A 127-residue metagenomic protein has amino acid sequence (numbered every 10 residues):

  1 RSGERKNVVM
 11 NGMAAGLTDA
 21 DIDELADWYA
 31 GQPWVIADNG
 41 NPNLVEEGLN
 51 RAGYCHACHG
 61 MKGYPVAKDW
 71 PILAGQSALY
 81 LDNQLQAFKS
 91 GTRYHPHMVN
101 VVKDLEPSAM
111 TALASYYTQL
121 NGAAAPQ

Functional and structural regions predicted by a protein language model:
R1-I22, Y29-Q32, A37-P42, A67-I72 (+1 more regions): Axial heme c-ligation environment in periplasmic c-type cytochrome domains
S2, K6, E47, H59-K62 (+3 more regions): Generic structural signal for short, flexible, solvent-exposed coil/loop and linker residues
L25, C55-C58, L113: Hydrophobic packing within well-folded, soluble alpha/beta domains
A37-Y64, Q76-S77: Sequence/structural segment immediately N-terminal to covalent heme-attachment motifs in c-type and related
